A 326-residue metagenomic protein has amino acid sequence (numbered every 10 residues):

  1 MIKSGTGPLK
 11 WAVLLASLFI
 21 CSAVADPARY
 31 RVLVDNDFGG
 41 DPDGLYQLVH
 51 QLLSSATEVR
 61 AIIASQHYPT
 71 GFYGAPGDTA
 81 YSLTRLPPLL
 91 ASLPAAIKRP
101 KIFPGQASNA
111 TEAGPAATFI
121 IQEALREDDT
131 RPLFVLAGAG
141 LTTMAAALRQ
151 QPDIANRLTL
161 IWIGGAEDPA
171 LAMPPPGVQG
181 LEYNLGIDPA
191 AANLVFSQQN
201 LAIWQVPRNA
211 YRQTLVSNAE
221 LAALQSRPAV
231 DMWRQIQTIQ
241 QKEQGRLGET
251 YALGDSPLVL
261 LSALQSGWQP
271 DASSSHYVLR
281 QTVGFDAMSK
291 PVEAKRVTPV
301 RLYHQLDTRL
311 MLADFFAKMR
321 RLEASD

Functional and structural regions predicted by a protein language model:
I2-A12: Bacterial N-terminal signal peptides that target proteins for export
A12-I20: Bacterial N-terminal signal peptides
D26-G77, N109-V206, Y211: Active-site histidine-anchored catalytic micro-motif
P27-Y30, Y46-S54, E58-V59, Y183-G186 (+2 more regions): Conformational coupling and interaction surfaces
R29, Y73-D128, G284-L312, F316-R320: Metal-dependent C-N hydrolase catalytic cores
L45-L48, L83-P87, A117, I121 (+6 more regions): Extracytoplasmic/secreted envelope proteins and their assembly/folding machinery, especially bacterial periplasmic
A96, I154, T250-L253: A short, structural micro-pattern
